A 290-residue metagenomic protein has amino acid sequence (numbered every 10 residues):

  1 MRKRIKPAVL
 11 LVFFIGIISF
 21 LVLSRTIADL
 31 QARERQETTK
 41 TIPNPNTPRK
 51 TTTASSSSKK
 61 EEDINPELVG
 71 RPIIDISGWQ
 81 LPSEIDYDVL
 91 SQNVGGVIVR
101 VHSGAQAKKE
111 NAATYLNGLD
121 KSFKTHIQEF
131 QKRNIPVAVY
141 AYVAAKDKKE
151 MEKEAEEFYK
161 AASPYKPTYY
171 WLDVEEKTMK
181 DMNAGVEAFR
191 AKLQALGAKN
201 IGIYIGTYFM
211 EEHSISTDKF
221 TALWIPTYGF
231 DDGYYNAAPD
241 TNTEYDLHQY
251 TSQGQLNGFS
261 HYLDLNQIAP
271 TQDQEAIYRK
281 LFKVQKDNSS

Functional and structural regions predicted by a protein language model:
M1-F14, S24-T26: N-terminal Sec-pathway targeting helices
F20-T41: Sec-dependent signal peptide cleavage junction
I42, P48-Y87, T221-S290: Functionally critical loop-and-helix segments that line ligand-binding/catalytic clefts of soluble enzyme domains
I64, L68-A138: N-terminal carbohydrate-binding/catalytic regions of secreted carbohydrate-active enzymes
P72-D75, G95-R100, P136-A141, T168-D173 (+3 more regions): Structural recognition of the beta-strand scaffold that forms the well-ordered cores of secreted hydrolase catalytic
G78-D88, A113-E129, K148-A162, Y208-E212 (+1 more regions): Alpha-helical scaffolding within the catalytic cores of extracellular/periplasmic polymer-degrading hydrolases
D147-S163, K177-K192: Alpha-helical scaffold elements lining the catalytic groove of polysaccharide deacetylases
Y169-A238: Catalytic domains of cell-wall/extracellular-matrix polysaccharide-remodeling enzymes, centered on de-N-acetylation
